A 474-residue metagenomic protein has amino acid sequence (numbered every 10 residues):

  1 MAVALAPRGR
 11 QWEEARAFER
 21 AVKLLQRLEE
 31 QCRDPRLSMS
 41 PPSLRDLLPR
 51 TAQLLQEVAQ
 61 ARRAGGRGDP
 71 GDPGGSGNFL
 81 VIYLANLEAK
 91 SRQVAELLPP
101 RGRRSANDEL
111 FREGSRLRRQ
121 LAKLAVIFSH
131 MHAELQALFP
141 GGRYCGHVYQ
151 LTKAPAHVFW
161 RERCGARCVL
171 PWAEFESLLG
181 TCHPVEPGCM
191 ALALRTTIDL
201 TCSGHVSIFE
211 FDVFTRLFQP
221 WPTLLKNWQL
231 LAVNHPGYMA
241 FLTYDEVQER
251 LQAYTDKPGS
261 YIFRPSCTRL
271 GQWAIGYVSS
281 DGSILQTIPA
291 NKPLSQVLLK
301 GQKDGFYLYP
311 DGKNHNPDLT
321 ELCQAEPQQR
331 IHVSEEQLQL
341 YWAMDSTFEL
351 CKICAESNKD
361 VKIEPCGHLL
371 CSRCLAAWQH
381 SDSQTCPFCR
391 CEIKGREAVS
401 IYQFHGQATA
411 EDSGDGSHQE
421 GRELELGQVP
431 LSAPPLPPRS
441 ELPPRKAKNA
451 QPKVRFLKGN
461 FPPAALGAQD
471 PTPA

Functional and structural regions predicted by a protein language model:
M1-R103, N107, F111: N-terminal alpha-helical scaffolding segments that mark the starts of alpha-solenoid/helical-repeat architectures
P7-R8, L230-N234, V333-L338, A355-D360 (+1 more regions): Short interface patches used for recognition in eukaryotic signaling and trafficking proteins
E19, K23, P42, P49 (+15 more regions): Amphipathic alpha-helical interface elements that mediate macromolecular binding in regulatory proteins
R27-E30, E57, S177, T181 (+10 more regions): Ordered, helix-dominated protein-protein interaction surfaces in large eukaryotic regulatory proteins
C32-M39, R62-D72, V94, L98 (+11 more regions): Short, flexible/disordered secondary-structure transition segments
E109-M344: Accessory, localization, and substrate-recognition regions of eukaryotic RING-family E3 ligases
W342-H405: RING-type zinc-finger domain of E3 ubiquitin ligases
P387-A474: C-terminal flanking segment of RING-like E3 ligase catalytic modules
